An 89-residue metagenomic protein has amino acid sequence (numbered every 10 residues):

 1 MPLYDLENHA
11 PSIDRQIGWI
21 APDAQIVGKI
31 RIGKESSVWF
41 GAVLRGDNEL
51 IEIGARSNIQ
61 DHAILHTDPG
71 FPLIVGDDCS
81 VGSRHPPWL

Functional and structural regions predicted by a protein language model:
M1-I17, D23: Terminal amphipathic alpha-helical/low-complexity segments used for targeting or macromolecular assembly
Q16, A21-P22, V27-G28, G33-K34 (+8 more regions): Left-handed beta-helix
L50: Phosphate/pyrophosphate-binding betaalpha-module
